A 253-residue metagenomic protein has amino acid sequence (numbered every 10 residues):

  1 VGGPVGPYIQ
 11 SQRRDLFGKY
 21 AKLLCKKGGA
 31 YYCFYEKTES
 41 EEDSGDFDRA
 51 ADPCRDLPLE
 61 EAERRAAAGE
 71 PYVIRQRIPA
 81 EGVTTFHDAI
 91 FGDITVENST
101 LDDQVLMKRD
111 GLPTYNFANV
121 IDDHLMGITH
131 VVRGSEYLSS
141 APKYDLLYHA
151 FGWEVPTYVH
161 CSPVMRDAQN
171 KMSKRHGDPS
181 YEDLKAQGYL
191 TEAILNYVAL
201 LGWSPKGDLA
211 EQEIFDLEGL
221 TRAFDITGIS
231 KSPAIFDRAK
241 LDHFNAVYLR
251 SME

Functional and structural regions predicted by a protein language model:
V1-I9: A glycine-rich helix N-cap at a beta->alpha junction
P4, R13-A21, S140: Generic hydrophobic, aliphatic-rich segments that mediate packing or membrane embedding
I9-Q10, L23-H160, M165-M172, S180: Active-site cores that bind ATP or allylic diphosphates and position pyrophosphate for catalysis
S11-R14, G188: Short, solvent-exposed loop/helix junctions and linker helices that flank or host conserved functional motifs
L16, K143, A193: Charged catalytic carboxylate motif
G18, K27, L200-G202: Residue patterns forming the tRNA-binding/recognition surfaces of aminoacyl-tRNA synthetases and related DALR
S139, F151-E253: Catalytic adenosine-cofactor/nucleotide-binding cores of aminoacyl-tRNA synthetases and other
